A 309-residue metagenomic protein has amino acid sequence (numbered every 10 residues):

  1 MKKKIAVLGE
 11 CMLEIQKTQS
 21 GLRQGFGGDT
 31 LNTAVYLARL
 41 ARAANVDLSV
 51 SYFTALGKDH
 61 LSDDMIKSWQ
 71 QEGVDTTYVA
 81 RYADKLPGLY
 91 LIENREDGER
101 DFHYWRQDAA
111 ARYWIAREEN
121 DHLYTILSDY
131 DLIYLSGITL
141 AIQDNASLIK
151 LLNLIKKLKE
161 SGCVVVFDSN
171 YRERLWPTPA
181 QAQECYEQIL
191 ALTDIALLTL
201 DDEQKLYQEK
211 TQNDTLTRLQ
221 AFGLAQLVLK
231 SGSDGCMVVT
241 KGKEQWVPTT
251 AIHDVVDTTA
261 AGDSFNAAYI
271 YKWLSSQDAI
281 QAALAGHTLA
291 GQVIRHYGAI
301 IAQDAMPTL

Functional and structural regions predicted by a protein language model:
M1-E72: Glycine-rich phosphate/adenosyl-contacting loop at the front of the ribokinase-like
K3, Q208-L309: Conserved phosphate-binding/catalytic region of the ribokinase-like
C11, S169, S264: Active-site metal-binding loops of divalent metal-dependent hydrolases
I15, V46-G137, L309: Conserved N-terminal subdomain of the carbohydrate kinase-like
L37, T199, G262: Short, conserved phosphate/pyrophosphate- and ester-handling motifs at nucleotide-, phospho-/glycolipid
T125-I126, Q188-I189, Q220: Structural alpha-helical scaffold elements that stabilize or flank donor/cofactor-binding regions in carbohydrate
L132, I138-T217, G235: Conserved beta-alpha-beta core of the PfkB/ribokinase-like small-molecule kinase fold
